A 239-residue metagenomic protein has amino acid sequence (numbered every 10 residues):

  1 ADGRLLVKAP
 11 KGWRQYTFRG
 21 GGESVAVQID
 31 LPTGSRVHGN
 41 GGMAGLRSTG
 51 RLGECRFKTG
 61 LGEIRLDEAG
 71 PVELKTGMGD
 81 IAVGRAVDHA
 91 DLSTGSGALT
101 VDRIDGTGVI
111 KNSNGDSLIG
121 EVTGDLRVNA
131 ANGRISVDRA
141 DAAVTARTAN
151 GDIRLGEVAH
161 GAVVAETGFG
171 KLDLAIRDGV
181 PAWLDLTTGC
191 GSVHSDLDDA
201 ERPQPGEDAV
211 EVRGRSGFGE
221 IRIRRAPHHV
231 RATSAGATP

Functional and structural regions predicted by a protein language model:
A1-P239: Intrinsically disordered, low-complexity terminal regions
